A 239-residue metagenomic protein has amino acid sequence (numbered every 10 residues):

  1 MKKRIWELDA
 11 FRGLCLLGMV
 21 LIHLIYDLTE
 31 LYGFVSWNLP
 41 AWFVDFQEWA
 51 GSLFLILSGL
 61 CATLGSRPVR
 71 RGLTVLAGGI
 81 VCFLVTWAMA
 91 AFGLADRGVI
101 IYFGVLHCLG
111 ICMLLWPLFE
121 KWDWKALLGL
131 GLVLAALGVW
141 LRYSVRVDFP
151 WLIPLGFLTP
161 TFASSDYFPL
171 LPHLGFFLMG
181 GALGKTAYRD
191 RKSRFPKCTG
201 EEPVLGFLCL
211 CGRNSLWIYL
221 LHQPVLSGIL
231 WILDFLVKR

Functional and structural regions predicted by a protein language model:
M1-R239: Alpha-helical transmembrane segments and their immediate juxtamembrane cytosolic regions
